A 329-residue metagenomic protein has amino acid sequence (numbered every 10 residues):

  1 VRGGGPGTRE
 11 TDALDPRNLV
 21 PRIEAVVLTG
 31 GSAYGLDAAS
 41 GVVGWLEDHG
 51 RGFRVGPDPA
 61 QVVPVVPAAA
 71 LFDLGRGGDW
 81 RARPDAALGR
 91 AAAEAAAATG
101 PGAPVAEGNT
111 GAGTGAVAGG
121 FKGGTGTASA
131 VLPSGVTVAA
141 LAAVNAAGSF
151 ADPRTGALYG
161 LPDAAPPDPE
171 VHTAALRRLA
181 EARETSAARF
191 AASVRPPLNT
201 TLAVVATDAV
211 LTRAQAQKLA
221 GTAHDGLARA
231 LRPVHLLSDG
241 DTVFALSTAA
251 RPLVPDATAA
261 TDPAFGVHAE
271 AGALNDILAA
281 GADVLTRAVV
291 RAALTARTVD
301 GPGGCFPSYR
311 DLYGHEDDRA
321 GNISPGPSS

Functional and structural regions predicted by a protein language model:
V1-A33, D37-S40, G44-S329: A structural signal for small-residue-enriched, beta-sheet-centric alpha/beta enzyme cores and oligomeric scaffold folds
